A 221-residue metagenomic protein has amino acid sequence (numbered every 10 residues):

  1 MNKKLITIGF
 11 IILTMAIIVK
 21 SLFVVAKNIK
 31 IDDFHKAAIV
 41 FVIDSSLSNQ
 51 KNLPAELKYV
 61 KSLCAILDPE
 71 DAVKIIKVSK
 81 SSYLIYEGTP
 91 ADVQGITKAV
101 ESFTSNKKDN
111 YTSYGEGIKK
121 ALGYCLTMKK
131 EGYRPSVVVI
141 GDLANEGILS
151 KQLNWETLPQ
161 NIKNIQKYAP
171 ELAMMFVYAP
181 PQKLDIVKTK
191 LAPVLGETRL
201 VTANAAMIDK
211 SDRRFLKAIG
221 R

Functional and structural regions predicted by a protein language model:
N2-V40, S45-L53, A218-I219: Acidic, polar low-complexity linker/tail segments
D32-T89, G117-A121, S136-I140, M174-Q182: Von Willebrand factor
V42-N52, S102-T112, A144-Q152: Second-shell loop/turn segments in exported
Q50, L143-E197: VWA/integrin I-like adhesion module and closely mimicked acidic/polar interface patches used
P54-C64, A72, V93, T97-V100 (+6 more regions): Extracytoplasmic/secreted envelope proteins and their assembly/folding machinery, especially bacterial periplasmic
K61-A72, S105, L122-K130, N145 (+3 more regions): Sec-exported extracytoplasmic/periplasmic mature domains
Y83-L84, V93-P135, F176-D185, M207-K210: Von Willebrand factor
R199-R221: C-terminal "exit" segments of structured domains
